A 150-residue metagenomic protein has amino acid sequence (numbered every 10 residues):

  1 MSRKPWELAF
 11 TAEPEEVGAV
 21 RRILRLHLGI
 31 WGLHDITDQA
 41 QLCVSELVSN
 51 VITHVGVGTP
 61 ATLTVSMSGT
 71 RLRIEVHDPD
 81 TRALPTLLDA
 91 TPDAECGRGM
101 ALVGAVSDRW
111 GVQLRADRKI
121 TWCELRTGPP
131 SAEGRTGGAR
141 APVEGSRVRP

Functional and structural regions predicted by a protein language model:
M1-E7, V51-P150: Conserved beta-strand-loop-beta-strand hairpin that lines the nucleotide-binding pocket of ATP/GTP-utilizing enzymes
R3, E7-A19: STAS-typified acidic loop motif
A9, E13, G29, L33 (+1 more regions): Alpha-helix initiation/capping motif
V17-V20, L24, M100: Heptad-repeat coiled-coil signal-transmission/dimerization helices
R21-S45: Conserved short strand/loop->alpha-helix "switch" segment adjacent to the catalytic nucleotide/phosphoryl-transfer site
